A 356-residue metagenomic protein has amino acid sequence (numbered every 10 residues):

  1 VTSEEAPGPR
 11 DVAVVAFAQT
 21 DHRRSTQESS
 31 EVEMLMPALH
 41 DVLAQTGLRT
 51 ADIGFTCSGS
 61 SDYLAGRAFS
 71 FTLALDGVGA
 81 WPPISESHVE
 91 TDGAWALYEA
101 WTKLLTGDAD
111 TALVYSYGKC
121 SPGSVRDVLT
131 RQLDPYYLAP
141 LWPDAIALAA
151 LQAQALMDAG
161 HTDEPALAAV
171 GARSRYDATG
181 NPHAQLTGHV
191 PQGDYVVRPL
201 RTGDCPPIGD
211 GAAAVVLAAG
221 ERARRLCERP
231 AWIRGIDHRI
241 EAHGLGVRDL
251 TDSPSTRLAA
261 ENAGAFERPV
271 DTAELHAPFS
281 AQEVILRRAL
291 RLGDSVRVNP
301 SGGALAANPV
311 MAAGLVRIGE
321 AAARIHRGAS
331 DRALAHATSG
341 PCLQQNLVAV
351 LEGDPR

Functional and structural regions predicted by a protein language model:
T2-D11, E28-S29, M36, S60-L113 (+2 more regions): Claisen-condensing/thiolase-fold acyl-transfer catalytic domains that form or cleave C-C bonds in fatty acid
R10-T26: Generic N-terminal amphipathic, Lys/Arg-enriched alpha-helix
T26-T46: Short catalytic helix/loop segments, enriched in acidic residues and glycine and frequently bearing histidine
V32-A38, D144-A149, P254-S255: Short acidic alpha-helix initiation/capping motifs at coil-to-helix transition points, especially at protein N-termini
R49-F55, P165-A166, E267-D271, D294-V296: Short acidic capping loops at alpha-helix termini that bridge into adjacent secondary structure
A112-G160: Flexible glycine-/small-residue-enriched beta->alpha junction loops that bind anionic phosphate/pyrophosphate groups
C120-S124, R175-N181, C342-L343: Short, well-ordered, mixed-charge alpha-helical segments that flank or form enzyme active sites
P143-P191: N-terminal leader/propeptide and maturation segments of large enzyme subunits in energy/redox metabolism and hydrolases
